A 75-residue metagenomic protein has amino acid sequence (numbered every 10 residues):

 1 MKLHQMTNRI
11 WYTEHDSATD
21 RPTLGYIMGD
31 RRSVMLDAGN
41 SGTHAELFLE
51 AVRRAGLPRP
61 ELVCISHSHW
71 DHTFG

Functional and structural regions predicted by a protein language model:
L3-A55: Conserved beta-strand hairpin/beta-sheet module of binuclear metal-dependent hydrolase folds, prominently
T43-G75: Active-site metal-binding motif and surrounding structural segment of the metallo-beta-lactamase
